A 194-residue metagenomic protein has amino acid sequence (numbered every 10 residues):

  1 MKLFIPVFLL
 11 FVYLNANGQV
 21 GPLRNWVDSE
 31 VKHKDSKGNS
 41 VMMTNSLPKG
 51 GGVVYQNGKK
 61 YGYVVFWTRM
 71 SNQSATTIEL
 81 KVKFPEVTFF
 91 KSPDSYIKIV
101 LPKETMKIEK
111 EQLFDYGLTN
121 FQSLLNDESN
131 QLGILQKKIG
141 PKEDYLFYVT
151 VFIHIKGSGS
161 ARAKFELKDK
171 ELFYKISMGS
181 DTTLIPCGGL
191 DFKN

Functional and structural regions predicted by a protein language model:
M1-P22: Bacterial Sec-dependent N-terminal signal peptides
V20-Y61: Low-complexity, acidic Ser/Thr/Pro/Gly-rich terminal tails and inter-domain linkers that flank the onset of structured
M42, Y63-W67, T77, D144-Y148: Intrinsic-disorder/low-complexity, polar/charged segments enriched in Ser/Thr/Lys/Arg/Asp/Glu/Gln
S46-G50, P85-V87, V151-F152: Generic short beta-strand segments
P48-Y63, S71-L80, K138-G140: Short, solvent-exposed beta-strand/turn "edge" segments of beta-rich domains on protein surfaces
M70-S74, E86-T88, I153-I155: Beta-strand elements of well-folded, non-transmembrane domains
A75-I139: The feature marks short-to-medium sequence segments in extracytoplasmic or secretory-pathway proteins
N130-N194: Surface-exposed edge beta-strand/loop patches
